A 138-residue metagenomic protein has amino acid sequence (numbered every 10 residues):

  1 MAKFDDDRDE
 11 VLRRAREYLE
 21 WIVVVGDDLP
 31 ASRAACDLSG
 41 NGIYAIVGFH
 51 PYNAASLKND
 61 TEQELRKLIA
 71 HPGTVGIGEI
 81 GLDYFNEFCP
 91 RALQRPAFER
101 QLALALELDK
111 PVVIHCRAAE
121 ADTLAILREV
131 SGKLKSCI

Functional and structural regions predicted by a protein language model:
M1-I138: Mid-domain alpha/beta scaffold segments of enzyme catalytic cores
